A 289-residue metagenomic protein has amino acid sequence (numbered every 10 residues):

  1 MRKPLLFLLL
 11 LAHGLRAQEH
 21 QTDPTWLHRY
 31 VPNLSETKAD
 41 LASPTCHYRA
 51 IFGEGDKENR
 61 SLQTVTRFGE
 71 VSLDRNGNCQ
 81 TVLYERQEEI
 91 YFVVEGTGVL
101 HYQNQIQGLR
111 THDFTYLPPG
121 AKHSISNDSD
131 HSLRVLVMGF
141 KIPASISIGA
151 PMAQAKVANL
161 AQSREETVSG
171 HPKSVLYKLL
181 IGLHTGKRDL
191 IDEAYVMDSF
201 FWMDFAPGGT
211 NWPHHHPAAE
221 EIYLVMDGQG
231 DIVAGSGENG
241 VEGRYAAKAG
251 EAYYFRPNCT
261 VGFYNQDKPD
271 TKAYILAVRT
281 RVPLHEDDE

Functional and structural regions predicted by a protein language model:
R2-F7: Sec-dependent signal peptide recognition, specifically the positively charged N-region followed immediately by
L8-A17: Hydrophobic h-region of N-terminal signal peptides that target proteins for export in Gram-negative bacteria
Q18-T64, Q80, G139, A144-M197 (+2 more regions): A short, N-terminal "cap"/entry segment at the start of jelly-roll beta-barrel domains of the cupin/DSBH fold
F52-D56, R67-Y84, G186, F201-P217: Conserved short histidine dyad/triad with adjacent acidic residue
N59-L62, C79-E85, S126-N127, D189-E193 (+4 more regions): Short histidine-centered beta-strand/loop micro-motifs that create catalytic or ligand/metal-coordination sites
N78, V82-T111, I222-A249: A short beta-strand-loop-beta hairpin characteristic of the jelly-roll/cupin
Y102, L109-D128, F140, A247-Q266: Conserved metal-binding segment of the jelly-roll/cupin
H131-I146, D270-H285: A short hydrophobic beta-strand segment most commonly corresponding to one strand of the jelly-roll/cupin
